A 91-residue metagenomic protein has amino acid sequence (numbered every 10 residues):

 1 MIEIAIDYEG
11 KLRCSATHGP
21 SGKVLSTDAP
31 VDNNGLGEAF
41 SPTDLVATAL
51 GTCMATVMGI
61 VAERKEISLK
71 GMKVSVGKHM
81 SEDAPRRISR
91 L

Functional and structural regions predicted by a protein language model:
M1-T48, G59-L91: Extended beta-strand/beta-hairpin segments
C53-M54: Alpha-helical metal-binding/catalytic segments enriched in His/Glu/Asp
